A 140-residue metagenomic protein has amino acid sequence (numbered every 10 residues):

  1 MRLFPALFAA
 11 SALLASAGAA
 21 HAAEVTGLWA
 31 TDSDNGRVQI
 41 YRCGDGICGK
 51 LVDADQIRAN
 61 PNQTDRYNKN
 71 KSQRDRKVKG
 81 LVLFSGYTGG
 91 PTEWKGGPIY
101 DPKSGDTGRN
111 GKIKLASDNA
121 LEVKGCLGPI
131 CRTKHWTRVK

Functional and structural regions predicted by a protein language model:
M1-P5: Positively charged n-region of N-terminal signal peptides that target proteins for export
L7-A15: Bacterial N-terminal signal peptides
G18-A22: Sec/Tat signal peptide C-region and signal peptidase I cleavage site
V25-T26, D32-K103, T107-N110: Central antiparallel beta-sheet cores of small beta-barrel/beta-sandwich binding domains
K103-S104, K112-I113, A120-H135: Short, exposed beta-strand-loop hairpins at the edges of beta-sheets in extracellular/periplasmic proteins
V139-K140: Short, solvent-exposed mixed-charge patches
